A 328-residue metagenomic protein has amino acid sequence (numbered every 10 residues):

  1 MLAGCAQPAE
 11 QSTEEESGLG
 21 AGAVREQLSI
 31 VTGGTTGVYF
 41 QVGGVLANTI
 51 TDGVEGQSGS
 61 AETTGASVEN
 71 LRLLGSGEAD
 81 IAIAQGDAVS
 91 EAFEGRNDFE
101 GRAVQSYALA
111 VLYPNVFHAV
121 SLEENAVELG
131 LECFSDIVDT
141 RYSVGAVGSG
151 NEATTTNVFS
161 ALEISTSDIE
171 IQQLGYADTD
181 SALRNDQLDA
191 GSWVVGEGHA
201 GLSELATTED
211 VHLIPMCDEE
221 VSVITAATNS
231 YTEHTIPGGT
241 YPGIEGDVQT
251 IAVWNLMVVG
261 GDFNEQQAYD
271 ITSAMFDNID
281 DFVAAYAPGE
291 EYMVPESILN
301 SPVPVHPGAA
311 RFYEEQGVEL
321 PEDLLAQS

Functional and structural regions predicted by a protein language model:
C5-S17: Bacterial lipoprotein signal-peptidase II cleavage site
G18-L46, A66-S67, V147-S149: Extracytoplasmic "Venus flytrap"
R25-Q27, T51-T64, S160-L174, Q187-A190 (+3 more regions): A local structural motif
V31-T36, V120-L122, I137-G150, Q173-L174 (+1 more regions): Short beta-strand->loop
V38-G56, T156-N157: Short, polar/charged alpha-helical segment
G86-A88, G95-D98, A108, E123-A126 (+2 more regions): Pocket-lining segment of extracytoplasmic ligand-binding domains
A103-G148, S160: A conserved helix-loop-strand patch within extracytoplasmic ligand-binding domains of the periplasmic binding
D178, V195-E209, L213-P215, V223-T225 (+1 more regions): An extracytoplasmic/periplasmic, membrane-proximal ligand-sensing/linker region
